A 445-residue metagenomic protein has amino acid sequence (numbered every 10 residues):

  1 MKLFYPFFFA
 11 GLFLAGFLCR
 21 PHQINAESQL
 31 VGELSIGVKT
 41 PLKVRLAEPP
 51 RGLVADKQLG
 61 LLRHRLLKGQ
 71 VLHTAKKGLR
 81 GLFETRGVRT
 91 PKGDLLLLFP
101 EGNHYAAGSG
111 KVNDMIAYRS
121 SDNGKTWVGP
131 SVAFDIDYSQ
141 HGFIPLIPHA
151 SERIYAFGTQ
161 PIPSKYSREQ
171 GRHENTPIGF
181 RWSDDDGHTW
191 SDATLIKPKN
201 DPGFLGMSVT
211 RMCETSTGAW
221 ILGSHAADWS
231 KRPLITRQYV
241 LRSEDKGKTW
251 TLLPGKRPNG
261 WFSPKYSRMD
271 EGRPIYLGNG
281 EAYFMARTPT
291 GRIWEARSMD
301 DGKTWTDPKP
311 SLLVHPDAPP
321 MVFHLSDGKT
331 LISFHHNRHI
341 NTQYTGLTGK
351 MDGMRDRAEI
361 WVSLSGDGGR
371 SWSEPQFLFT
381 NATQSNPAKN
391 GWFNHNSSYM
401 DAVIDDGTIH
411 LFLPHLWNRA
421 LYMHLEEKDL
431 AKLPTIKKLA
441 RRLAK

Functional and structural regions predicted by a protein language model:
M1-F4: Positively charged n-region of N-terminal signal peptides that target proteins for export
F7-R20: Bacterial N-terminal signal peptides
L18-Q29: Signal peptide processing junction and immediate N-terminal pro/mature segment of secreted/exported proteins
E27-K445: Asp-box/BNR beta-propeller blade signature and adjacent active/binding-site loops in extracellular glycan-interacting
